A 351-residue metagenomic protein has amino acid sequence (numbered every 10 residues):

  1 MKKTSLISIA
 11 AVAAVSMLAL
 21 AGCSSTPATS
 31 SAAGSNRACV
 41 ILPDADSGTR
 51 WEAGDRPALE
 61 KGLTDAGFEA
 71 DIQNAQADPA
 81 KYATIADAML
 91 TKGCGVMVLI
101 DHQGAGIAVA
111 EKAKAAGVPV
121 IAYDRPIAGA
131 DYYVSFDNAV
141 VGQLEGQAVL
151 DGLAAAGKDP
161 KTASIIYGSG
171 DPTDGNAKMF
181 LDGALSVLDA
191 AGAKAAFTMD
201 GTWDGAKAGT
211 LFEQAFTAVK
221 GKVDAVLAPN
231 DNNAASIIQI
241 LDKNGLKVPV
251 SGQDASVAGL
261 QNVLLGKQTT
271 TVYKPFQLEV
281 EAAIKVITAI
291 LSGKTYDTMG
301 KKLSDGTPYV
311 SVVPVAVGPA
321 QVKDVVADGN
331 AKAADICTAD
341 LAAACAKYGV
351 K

Functional and structural regions predicted by a protein language model:
K2-S8, C23-K351: A residue-level marker of the well-folded mature domains of exported/periplasmic proteins
V12: Carboxylate/His-rich catalytic cores and anion/metal-binding grooves
M17-G22: C-terminal motif of bacterial Sec signal peptides marking the signal peptidase cleavage site
